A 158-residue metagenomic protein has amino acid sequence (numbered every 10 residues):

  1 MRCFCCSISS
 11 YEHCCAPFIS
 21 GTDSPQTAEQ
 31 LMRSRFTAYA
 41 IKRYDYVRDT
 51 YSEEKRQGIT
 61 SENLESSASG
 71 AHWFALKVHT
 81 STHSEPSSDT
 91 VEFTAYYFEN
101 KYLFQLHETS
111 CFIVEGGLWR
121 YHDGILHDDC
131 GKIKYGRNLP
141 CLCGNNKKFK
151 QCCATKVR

Functional and structural regions predicted by a protein language model:
M1-S34: Short, low-complexity N-terminal intrinsically disordered segments enriched in polar/charged residues
M1-S9, R137-N146, A154: Short Cys/His-rich zinc-binding micro-motifs
H13-C15, K150-C153: Cysteine-centered loop/knuckle micro-motif
R35, Y39-Y46: Short helix-adjacent coil turns
D49-V78: Short solvent-exposed beta->alpha transition segments
A68-Q105: Surface-exposed, charged secondary-structure patches
T90-E92, W119-D123, D129, L139 (+1 more regions): Long C-terminal interaction/binding lobes of large macromolecular proteins
H107-K134: Short beta-strand edge/turn micro-motifs at domain boundaries
